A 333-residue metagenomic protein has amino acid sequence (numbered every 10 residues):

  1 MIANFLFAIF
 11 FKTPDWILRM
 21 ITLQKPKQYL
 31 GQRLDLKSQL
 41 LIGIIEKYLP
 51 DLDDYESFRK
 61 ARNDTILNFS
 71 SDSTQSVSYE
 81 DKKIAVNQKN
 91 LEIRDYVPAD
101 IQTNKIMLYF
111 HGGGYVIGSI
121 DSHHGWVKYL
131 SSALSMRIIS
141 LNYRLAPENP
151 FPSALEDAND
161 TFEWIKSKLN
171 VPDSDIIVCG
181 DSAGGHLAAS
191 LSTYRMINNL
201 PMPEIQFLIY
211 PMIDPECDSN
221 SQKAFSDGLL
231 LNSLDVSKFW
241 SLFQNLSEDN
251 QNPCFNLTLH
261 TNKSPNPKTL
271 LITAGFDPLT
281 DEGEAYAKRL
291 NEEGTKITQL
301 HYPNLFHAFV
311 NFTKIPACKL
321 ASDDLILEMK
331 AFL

Functional and structural regions predicted by a protein language model:
M1-P98: A glycine/proline-hinged amphipathic helix-loop "lid/cap" segment that gates access to hydrophobic ligand pockets
N4-I9, E80-L333: Alpha/beta-hydrolase superfamily serine-hydrolase fold, recognizing
